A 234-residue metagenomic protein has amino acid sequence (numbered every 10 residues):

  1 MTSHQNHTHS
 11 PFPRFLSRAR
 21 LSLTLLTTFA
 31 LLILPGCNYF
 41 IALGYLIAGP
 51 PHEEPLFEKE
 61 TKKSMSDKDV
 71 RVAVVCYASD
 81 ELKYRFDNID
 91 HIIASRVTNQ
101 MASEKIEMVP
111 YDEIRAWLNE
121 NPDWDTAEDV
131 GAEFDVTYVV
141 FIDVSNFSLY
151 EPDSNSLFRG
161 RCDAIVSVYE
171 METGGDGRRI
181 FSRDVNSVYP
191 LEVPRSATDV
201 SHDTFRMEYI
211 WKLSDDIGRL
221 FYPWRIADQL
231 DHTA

Functional and structural regions predicted by a protein language model:
H4-L23: Bacterial N-terminal signal peptides that target proteins for export
S22-P35: Bacterial N-terminal signal peptides
C37-D69, R161, Y169-A234: C-terminal/domain-edge helix-coil "capping" segments
C37-I47, S66-S79, E104-I114, Y150-A164: Charged, low-complexity, helix/coiled-coil-prone segments
K68-F141, R179-F181, K212-F221, R225: N-terminal segment of the mature soluble domain
C76-A78, D112-E113, D143-N146, V166-E170 (+1 more regions): A mature extracytoplasmic/lumenal domain signature
R85, I89, S154, S201: Conserved aromatic-histidine-acidic binding/catalytic patches
N121-R179, E192-V193: Surface-exposed short loop/turn segments
